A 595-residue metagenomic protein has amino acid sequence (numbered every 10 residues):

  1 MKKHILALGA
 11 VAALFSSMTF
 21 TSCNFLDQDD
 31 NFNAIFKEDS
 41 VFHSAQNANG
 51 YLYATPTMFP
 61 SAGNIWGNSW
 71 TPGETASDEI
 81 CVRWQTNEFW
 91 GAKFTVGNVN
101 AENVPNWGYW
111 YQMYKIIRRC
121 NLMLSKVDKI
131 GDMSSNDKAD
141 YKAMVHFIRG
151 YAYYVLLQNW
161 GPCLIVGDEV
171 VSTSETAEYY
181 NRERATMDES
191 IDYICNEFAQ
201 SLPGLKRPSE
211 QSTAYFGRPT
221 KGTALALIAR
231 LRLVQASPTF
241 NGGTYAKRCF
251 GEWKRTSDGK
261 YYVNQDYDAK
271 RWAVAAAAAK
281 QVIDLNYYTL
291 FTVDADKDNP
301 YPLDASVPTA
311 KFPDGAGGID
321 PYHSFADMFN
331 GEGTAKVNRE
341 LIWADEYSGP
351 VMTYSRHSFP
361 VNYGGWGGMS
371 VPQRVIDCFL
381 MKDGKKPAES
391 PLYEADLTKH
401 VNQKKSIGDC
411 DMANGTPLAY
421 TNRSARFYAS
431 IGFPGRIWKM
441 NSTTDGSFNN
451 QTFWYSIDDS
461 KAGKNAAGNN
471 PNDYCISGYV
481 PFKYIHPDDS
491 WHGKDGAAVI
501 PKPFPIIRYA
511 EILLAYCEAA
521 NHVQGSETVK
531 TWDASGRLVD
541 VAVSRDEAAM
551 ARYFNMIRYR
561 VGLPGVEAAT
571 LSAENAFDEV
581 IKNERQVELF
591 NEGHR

Functional and structural regions predicted by a protein language model:
K2-H4, A13-H43, I194, A229 (+1 more regions): Bacterial Sec-dependent N-terminal signal peptides
S22-F25, M113-I116, Y193-C195, L233 (+17 more regions): Long, intrinsically disordered, low-complexity segments
C23-T71, L418-T421: Membrane-proximal, proline-rich intrinsically disordered regions
S44-G63, W84-W160, A177-K221, T416 (+7 more regions): Conserved, well-structured interaction surfaces
L157-Q158, P162-L164, L231-G243, H522-S526: Short coil/turn linking the two alpha-helices of tandem helical-hairpin repeats
T173, Y180-M187, T239-A277, P501-R508 (+2 more regions): Acidic, serine/threonine/proline-rich low-complexity intrinsically disordered regions
R339-E340, P350-V361, S370-R508: Flexible, polar/acidic helix-loop-strand segments at domain edges
